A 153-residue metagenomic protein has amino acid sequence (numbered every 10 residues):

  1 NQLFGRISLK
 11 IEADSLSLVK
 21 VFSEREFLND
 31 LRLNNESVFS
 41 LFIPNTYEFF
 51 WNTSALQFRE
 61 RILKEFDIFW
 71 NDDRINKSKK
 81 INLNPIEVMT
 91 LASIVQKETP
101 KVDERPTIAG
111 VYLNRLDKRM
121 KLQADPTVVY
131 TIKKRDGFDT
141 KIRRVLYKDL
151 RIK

Functional and structural regions predicted by a protein language model:
N1-I11: Membrane-embedded segments
E12, F27-K153: Bacterial extracytoplasmic/cell-wall-associated proteins, especially those involved in peptidoglycan
A13-S23: Extended intrinsically disordered, low-complexity coil regions enriched in Ser, Thr, Gly, Ala and often Pro
